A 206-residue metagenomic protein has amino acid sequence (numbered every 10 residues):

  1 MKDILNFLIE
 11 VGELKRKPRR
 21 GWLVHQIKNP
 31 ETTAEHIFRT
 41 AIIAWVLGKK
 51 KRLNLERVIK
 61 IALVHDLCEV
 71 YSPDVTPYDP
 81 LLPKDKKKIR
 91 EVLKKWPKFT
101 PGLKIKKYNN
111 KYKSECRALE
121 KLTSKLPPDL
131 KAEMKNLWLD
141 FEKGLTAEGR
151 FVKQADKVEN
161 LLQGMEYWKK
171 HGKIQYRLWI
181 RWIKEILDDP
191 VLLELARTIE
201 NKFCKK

Functional and structural regions predicted by a protein language model:
M1-K206: Alpha-helical, largely C-terminal catalytic domains that coordinate divalent metal ions via clustered Asp/Glu/His
